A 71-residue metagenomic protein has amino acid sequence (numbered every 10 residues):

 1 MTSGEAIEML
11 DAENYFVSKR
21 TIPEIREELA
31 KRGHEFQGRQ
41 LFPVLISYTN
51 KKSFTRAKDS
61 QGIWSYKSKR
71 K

Functional and structural regions predicted by a protein language model:
M1-K19, E35, L45-K51: Positively charged, polyanion-binding regions of nucleic-acid-associated proteins
F16-L29: Short acidic, hydrophobic short linear motifs in intrinsically disordered regions
K19, G38, A57-K58: A generic structural-conservation signal
E28, S47, Y66-K67: Short secondary-structure boundary/hinge segments and terminal tails
R32: Tryptophan-rich substrate-binding surfaces of secreted polymer-degrading and adhesive proteins
R39, P43: Key DNA-contact positions within bacterial/archaeal DNA-binding proteins
T49-D59: A short, conserved structural fragment
D59-K71: Short, cationic-aromatic polyanion-contact patches
